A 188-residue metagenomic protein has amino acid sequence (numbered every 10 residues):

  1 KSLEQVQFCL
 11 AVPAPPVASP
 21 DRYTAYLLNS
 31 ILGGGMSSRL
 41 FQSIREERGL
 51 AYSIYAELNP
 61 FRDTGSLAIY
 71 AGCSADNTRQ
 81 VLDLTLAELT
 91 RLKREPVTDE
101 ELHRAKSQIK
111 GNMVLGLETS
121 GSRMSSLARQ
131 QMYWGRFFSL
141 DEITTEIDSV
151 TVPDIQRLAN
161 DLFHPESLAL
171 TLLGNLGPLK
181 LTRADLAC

Functional and structural regions predicted by a protein language model:
K1-R39: His/Glu-based metal-binding/catalytic segments typifying zinc-dependent metallopeptidases
C9-P15, R45-R94, D99-V150, P165-G174: M16 family metallopeptidases and their MPP-like homologs
P20, N77-Q80, P178-T182: Short, conserved charged micro-motifs
Y26, I155, L170: Short, conserved catalytic/metal-binding micro-motifs enriched in Asp/Glu and His
T151-N160: A short, acidic, amphipathic alpha-helical segment used as a generic capping/interface helix at domain edges
R157, S167, G174, L179-C188: Basic, alpha-helical terminal appendages of large translation-related enzymes
